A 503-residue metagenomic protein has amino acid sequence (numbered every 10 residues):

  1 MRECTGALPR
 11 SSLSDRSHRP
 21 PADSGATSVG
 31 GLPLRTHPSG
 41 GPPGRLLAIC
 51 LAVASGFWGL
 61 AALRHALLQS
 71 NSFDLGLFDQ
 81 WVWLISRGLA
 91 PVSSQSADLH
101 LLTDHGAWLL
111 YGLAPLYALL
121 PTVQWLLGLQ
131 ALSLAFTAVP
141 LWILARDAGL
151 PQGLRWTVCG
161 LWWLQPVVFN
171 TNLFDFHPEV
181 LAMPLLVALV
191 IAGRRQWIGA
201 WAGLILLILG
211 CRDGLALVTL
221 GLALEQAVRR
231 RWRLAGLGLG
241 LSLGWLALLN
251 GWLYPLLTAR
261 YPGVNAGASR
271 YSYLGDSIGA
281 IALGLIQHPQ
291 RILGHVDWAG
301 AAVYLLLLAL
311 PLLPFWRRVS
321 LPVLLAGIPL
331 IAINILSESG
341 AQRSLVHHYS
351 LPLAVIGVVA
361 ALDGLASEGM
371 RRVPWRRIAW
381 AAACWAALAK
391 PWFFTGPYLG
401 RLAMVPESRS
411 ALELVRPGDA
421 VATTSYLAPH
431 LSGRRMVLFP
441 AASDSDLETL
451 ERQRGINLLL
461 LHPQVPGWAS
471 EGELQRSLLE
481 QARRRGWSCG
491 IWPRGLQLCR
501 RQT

Functional and structural regions predicted by a protein language model:
S24-S28, V218-L243: Perimembrane helix-loop-helix junctions
L47-L51, L239-L243, S367-P391: Signature aromatic-anchored transmembrane alpha helix within multi-pass, membrane-resident enzymes that catalyze glycan
G59, L77-L101, W108-L109: Extracytosolic helix-loop segments that constitute the early lumenal/periplasmic catalytic or substrate-binding loops
Q124-G149, A188: Transmembrane-helix motifs of polytopic, lipid-linked glycan transferases
G149, P178-L181, L186-W201, A227-R230: Membrane-interface transmembrane helices that cradle and orient dolichyl/undecaprenyl
R155-P166, I205, L209: Short helix- or helix-capping micro-motifs that position conserved polar/aromatic residues at function-defining sites
H295, A301-L324, I331: Hydrophobic, aromatic-rich transmembrane alpha-helices and their immediate juxtamembrane boundary segments
L324-M370: Hydrophobic/aromatic-rich transmembrane helices and adjacent perimembrane loops
